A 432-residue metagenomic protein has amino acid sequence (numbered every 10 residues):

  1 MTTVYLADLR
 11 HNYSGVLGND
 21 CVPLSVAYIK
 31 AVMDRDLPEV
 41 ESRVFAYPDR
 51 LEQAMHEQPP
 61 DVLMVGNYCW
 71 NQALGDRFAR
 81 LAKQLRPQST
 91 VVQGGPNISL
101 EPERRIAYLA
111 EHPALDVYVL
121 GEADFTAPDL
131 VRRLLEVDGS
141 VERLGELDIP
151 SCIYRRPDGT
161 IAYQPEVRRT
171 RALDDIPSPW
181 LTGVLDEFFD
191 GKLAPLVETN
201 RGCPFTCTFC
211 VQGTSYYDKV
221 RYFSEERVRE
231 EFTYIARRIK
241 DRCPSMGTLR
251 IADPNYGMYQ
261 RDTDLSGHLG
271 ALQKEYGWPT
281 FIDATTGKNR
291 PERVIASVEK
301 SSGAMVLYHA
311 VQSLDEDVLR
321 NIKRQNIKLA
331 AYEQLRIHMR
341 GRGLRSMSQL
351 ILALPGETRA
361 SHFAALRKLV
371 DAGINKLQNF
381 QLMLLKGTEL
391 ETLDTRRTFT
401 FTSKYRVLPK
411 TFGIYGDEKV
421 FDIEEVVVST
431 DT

Functional and structural regions predicted by a protein language model:
M1-Y5, H11-N12, I149, I153-L196: N-terminal [4Fe-4S]-dependent radical SAM core
T2, P60, Y222, A271-T432: A structural motif corresponding to the C-terminal lobe/cap of the Radical SAM core domain
Y5-D8, V44, M64-C69, Q93-G94 (+8 more regions): Short beta-strand segments
A7, H11, D20, P59-W70 (+5 more regions): Conserved N-terminal glycine/acidic-rich loop preference
Y13-V26: Glycine- and acidic-residue-enriched helix-capping/strand-helix junction motifs
I29, L51, L74, F78-A82 (+6 more regions): A general structural detector for well-ordered alpha-helical segments in enzyme core domains, enriched
V32-E166: Glycine-rich beta-alpha loop elements in corrinoid/cobalamin-binding modules across cobalamin-dependent enzymes
D174-G341: Radical SAM [4Fe-4S] cluster-binding motif and immediate context
